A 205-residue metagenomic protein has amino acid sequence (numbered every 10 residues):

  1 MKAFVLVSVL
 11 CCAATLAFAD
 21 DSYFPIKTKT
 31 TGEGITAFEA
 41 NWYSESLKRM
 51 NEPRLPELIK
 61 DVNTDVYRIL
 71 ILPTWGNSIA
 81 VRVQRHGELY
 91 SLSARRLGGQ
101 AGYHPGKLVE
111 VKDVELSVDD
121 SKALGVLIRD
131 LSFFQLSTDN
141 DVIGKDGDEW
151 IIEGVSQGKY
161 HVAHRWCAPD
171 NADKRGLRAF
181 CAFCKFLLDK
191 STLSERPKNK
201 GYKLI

Functional and structural regions predicted by a protein language model:
M1-F4: Positively charged n-region of N-terminal signal peptides that target proteins for export
L6-V7, A17: Cleavable N-terminal signal peptides
S8-V9, C181: Mature extracytoplasmic/luminal segments of secretory-pathway proteins
C12-A14: N-terminal signal peptide c-region/cleavage motif recognized by signal peptidases
A19-I205: Function-determining sites in protein domains
